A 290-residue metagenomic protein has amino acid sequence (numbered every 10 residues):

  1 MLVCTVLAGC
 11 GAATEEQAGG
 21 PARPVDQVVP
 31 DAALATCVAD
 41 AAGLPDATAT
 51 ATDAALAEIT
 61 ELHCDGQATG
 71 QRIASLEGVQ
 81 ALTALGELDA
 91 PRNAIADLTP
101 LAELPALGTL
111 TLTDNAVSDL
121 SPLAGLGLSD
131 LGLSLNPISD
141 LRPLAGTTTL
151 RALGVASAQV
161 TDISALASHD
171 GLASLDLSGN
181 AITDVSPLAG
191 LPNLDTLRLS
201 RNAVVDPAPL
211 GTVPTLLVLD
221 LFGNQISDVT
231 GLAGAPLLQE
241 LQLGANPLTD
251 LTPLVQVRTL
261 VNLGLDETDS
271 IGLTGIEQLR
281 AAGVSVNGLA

Functional and structural regions predicted by a protein language model:
V6-G9: C-terminal motif of bacterial Sec signal peptides marking the signal peptidase cleavage site
G11-T14: Bacterial signal peptide processing site
A32-A35, A39, G43-L98, G108: LRR N-terminal entry segment and analogous cap-like coil->beta motifs
L56, A81-L85, L101-L107, L123-S129 (+7 more regions): Leucine-rich repeat
T60-D65, L88-A90, L110-L112, S129-L133 (+7 more regions): Conserved hydrophobic beta-strand positions in leucine-rich repeat
Q71, N93, N115, N136 (+6 more regions): Consensus "Asn ladder" position of solenoid repeat domains
A74, A96, S118, S139 (+6 more regions): Leucine-rich repeat
G244-A290: Leucine-rich solenoid repeat scaffolds
